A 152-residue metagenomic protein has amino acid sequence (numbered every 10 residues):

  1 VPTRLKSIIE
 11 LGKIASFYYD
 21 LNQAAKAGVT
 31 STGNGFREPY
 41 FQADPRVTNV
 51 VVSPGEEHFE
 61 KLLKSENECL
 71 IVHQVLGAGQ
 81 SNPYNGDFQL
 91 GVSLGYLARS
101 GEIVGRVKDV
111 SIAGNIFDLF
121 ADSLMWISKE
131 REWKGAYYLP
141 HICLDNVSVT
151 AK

Functional and structural regions predicted by a protein language model:
V1-K152: Dual-mode signal for accessory low-complexity, basic/Gly-rich regions
